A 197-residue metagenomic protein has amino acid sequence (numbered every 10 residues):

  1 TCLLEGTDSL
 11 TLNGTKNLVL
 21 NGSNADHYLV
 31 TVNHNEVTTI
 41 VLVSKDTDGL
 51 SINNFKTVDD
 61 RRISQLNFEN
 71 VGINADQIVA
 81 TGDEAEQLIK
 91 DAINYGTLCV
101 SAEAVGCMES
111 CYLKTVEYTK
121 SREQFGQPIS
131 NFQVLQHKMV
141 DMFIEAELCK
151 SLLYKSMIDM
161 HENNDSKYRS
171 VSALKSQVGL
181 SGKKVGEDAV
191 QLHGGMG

Functional and structural regions predicted by a protein language model:
T1-L3, N70: Short beta-strand elements
L3-L4, L20-N24, N33-N35, K56-R61 (+2 more regions): Solvent-exposed alpha-helices and their adjacent loops that cap or buttress functional pockets in soluble metabolic
L4-L10, D91-G197: Alpha-helical interface subdomain recognition
L4-S9, E36-V37, T47, N74-E84 (+1 more regions): Short, glycine- and charge-enriched coil/turn segments that flank and shape catalytic ligand pockets
G6, N24-D26, V37, D46 (+4 more regions): A generic structural signal for well-ordered coil/turn residues at beta-strand boundaries that shape enzyme active-site
N13-L50: A short core secondary-structure module
G14, V30, V41, L66-F68 (+2 more regions): Residue-level signal for inorganic ion chemistry
L18-V19, S44-T81: Flexible, small-/acidic-enriched active-site or ligand-binding loops
